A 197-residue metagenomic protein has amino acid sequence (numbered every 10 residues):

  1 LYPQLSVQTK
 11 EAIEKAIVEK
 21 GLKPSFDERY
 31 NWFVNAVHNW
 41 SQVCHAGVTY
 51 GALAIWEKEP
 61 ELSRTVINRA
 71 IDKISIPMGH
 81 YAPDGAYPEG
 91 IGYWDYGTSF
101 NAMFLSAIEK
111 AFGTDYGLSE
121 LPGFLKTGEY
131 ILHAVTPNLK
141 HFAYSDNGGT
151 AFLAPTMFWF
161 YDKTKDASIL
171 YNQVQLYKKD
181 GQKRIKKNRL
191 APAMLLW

Functional and structural regions predicted by a protein language model:
L1-G92, M103, K183, P192-L196: Active-site lining segments of carbohydrate-active enzymes
Y93-W197: Carbohydrate-active enzyme catalytic cores, enriched for enzymes that act on polyanionic acidic polysaccharides
